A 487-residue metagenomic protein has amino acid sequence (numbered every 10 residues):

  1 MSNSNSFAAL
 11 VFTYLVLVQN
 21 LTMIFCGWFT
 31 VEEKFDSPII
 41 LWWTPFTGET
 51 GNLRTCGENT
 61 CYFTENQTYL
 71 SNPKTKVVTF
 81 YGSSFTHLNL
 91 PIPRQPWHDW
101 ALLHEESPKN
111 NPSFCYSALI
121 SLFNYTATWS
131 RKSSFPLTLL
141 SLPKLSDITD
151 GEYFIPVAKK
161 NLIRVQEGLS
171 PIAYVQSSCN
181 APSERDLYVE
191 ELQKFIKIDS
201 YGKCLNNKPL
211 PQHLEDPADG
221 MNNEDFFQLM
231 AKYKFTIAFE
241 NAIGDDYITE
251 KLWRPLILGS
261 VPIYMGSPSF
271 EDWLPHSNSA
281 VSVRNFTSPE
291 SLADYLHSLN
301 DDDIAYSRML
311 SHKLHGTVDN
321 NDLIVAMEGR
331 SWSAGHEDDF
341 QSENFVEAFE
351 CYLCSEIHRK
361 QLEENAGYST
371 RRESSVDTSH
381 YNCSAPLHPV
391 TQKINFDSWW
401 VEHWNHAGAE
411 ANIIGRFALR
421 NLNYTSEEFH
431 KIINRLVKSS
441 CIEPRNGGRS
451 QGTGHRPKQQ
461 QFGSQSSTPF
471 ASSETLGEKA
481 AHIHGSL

Functional and structural regions predicted by a protein language model:
S2-G27: N-terminal signal-anchor transmembrane helix specifying type II single-pass membrane topology of secretory-pathway
N20, I24-L102, F114, L119-A238 (+2 more regions): Pol beta-like nucleotidyltransferase catalytic core
E105-N110: A short, histidine- and acid-enriched strand-loop-helix "catalytic/donor-clamping" loop that lines the nucleotide-sugar
